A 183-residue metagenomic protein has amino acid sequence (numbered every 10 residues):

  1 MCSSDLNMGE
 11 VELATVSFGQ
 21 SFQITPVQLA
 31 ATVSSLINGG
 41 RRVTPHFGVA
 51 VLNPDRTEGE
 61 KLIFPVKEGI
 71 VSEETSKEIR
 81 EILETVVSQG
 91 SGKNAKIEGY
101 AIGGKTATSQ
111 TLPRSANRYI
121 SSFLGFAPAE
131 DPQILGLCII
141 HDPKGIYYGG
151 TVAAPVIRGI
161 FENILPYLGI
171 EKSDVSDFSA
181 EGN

Functional and structural regions predicted by a protein language model:
M1-I140, I170, S179-N183: Beta-lactam-recognizing serine transpeptidase/beta-lactamase-like catalytic domain environment
V71, G145-V156: Short alpha-helix boundary/capping segments
T85, E162-P166: A generic structural signal for well-ordered alpha-helical segments enriched in polar/charged residues
P166-S173: Flexible helix-coil linker/hinge segments at domain or subdomain boundaries
V175-D177: Charge-dense, low-complexity polyampholytic segments
